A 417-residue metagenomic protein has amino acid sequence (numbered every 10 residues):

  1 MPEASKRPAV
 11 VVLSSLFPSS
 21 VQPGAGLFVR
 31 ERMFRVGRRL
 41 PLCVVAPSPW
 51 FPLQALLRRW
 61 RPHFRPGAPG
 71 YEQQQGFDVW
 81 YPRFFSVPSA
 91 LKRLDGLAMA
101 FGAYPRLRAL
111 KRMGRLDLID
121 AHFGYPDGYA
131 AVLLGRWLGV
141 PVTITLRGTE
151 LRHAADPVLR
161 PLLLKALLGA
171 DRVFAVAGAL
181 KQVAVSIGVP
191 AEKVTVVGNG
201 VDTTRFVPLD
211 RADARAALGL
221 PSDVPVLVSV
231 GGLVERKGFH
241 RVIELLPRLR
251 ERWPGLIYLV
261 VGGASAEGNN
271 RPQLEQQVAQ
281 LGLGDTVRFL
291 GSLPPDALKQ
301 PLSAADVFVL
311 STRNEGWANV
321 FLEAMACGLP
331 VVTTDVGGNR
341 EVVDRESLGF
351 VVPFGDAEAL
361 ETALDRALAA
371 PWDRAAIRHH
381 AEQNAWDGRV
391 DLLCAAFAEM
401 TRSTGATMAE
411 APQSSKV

Functional and structural regions predicted by a protein language model:
M1-G67, Y71-Q75, W386, A409 (+1 more regions): N-terminal subdomain of nucleotide-sugar transferases
L27, Y129, P225-R248, W253 (+2 more regions): A conserved mid-protein helix/loop that constitutes part of the nucleotide-sugar donor-binding site
R65-A68, V207-L220: A short helix/loop element that forms part of the nucleotide-sugar donor recognition site in Leloir-type
V230, I257-E275, G291: Glycosyltransferase donor-sugar binding loop
S292-L293, Q300-A305: Short alpha-helical donor nucleotide-sugar binding micro-motif in glycosyltransferases
R313: Aromatic "clamp/platform" in nucleotide-sugar-dependent glycosyltransferases that forms part of the donor/acceptor
F321, P330-T333, V343: Short hydrophobic beta-strand element within catalytic cores of glycosyltransferases and related nucleotide-activated
R345-E346, F350-A357, D365-P371: Conserved acidic donor-binding segment of nucleotide-sugar-dependent glycosyltransferases
